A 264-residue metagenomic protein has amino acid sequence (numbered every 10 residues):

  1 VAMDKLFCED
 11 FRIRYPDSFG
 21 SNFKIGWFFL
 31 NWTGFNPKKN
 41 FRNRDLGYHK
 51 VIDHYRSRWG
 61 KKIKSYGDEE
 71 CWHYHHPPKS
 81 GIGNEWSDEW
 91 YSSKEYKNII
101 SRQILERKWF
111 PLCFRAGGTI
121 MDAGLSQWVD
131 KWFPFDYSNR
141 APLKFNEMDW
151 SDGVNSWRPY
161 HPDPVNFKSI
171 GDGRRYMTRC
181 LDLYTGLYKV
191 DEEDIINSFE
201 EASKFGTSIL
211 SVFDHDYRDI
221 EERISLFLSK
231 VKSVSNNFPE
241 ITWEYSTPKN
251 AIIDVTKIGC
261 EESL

Functional and structural regions predicted by a protein language model:
V1-I25: N-terminal regions that are enriched for targeting/export leaders and immediately downstream pro/stem segments
A2-F7, W32-H54, S80-I82, S87-Y91 (+6 more regions): Acidic-and-aromatic substrate-binding clefts and catalytic sites of carbohydrate-active enzymes
C8, H49-S57, S93-S101, S126 (+2 more regions): Generic structural signal for well-ordered alpha-helices, preferentially at hydrophobic/aromatic core positions
P16-F23, I63-G67, E106-F110, S203-G206 (+2 more regions): Short helix-terminating capping/connector loops at secondary-structure junctions
N22-I120, V212, T247: Metal-dependent polysaccharide deacetylase catalytic core of the NodB/CE4 family, i.e., the active-site-bearing domain
N43, E106-W109, R115-S208: Active-site-adjacent pocket scaffolds in enzyme catalytic domains
K64, H73, K79, D88-S92 (+7 more regions): Glycan-processing catalytic domains of CAZymes
Y137-R140, K204-L264: C-terminal domain-boundary segment and adjacent tail
